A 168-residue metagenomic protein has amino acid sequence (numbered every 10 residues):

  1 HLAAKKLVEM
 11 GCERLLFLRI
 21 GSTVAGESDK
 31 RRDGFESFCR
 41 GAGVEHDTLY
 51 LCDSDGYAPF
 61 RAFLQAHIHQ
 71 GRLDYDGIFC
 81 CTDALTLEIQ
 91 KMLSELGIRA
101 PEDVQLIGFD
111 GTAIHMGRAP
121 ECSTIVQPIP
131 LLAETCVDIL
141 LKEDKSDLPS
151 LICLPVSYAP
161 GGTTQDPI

Functional and structural regions predicted by a protein language model:
H1-L2, L18-F63, F79-L87, F109-G111 (+2 more regions): Hinge/beta->alpha junction and helix N-cap segments in small-molecule ligand-binding domains
M10-L15, L73-D76: Short acidic/polar active-site loop segments enriched in Thr and Asp
C12-R14, S37, Y57-R61, A100 (+2 more regions): Secondary-structure boundary/capping motif
E13, R31-R32, S157, G161: Short, cationic motifs built from Arg/Lys/His that form the positively charged side of catalytic pockets
R14, H46-T48, R99-Q105: Short acidic capping loops at alpha-helix termini that bridge into adjacent secondary structure
Q65-I168: Flexible loop/turn connectors
